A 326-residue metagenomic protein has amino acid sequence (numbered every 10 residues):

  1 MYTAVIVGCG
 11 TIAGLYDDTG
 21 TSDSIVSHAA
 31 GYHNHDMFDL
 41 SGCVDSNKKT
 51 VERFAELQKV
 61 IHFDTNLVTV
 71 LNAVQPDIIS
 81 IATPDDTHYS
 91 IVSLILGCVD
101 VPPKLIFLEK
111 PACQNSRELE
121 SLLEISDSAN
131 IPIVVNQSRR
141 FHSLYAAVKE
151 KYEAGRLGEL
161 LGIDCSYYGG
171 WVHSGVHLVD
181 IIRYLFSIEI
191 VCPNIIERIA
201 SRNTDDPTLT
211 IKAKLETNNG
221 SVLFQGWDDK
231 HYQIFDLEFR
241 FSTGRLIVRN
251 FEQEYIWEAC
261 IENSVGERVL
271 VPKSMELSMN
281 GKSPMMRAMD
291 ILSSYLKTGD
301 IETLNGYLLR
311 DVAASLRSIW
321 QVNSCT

Functional and structural regions predicted by a protein language model:
M1, V44, I78-I81, D290-T326: C-terminal helix-rich "cap/oligomerization" subdomain common to oxidoreductases
M1-L57, R183: N-terminal Rossmann-like dinucleotide-binding module
I25, N34, L96-L105, A154-G155: Alpha-helix termini
I61-I125: Beta-loop-alpha module in the N-terminal Rossmann-like domain of NAD(P)-dependent dehydrogenases, especially those
I78, K104, A112-S174: A contiguous active-site-proximal alpha/beta segment in oxidoreductase catalytic domains
E159-E238: Rossmann-like dinucleotide-binding domain that binds NAD(P)(H)
R202-N203, N218-D290, D300-N305: NAD(P)-dinucleotide binding in Rossmann-like oxidoreductases
